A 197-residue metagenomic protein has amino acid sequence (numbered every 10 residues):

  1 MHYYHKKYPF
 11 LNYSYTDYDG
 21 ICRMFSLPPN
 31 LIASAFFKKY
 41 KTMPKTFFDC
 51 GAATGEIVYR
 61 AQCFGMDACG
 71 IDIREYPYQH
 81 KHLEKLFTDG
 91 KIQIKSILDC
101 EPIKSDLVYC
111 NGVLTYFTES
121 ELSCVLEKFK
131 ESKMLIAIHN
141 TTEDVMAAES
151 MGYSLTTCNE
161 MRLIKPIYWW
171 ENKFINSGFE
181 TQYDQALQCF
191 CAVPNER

Functional and structural regions predicted by a protein language model:
M1-P44, A53-E101, F117-C124, K128 (+1 more regions): Class I (Rossmann-like) S-adenosyl-L-methionine-dependent methyltransferase catalytic domain, capturing the SAM-binding
K45, D106, K133: Conserved acidic residues
C50: Conserved beta-strand/loop positions that form the S-adenosyl-L-methionine
Y109: A conserved beta-strand element that flanks and buttresses the S-adenosyl-L-methionine
G112-Y116: Short catalytic micro-motifs in class I SAM-dependent methyltransferases
